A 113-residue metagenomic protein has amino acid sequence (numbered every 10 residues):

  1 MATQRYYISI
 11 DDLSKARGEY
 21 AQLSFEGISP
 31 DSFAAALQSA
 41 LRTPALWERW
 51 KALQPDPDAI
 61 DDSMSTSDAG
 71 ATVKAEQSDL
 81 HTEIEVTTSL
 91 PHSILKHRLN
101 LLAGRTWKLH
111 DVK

Functional and structural regions predicted by a protein language model:
M1-D79, T87-K113: Long, contiguous binding/interaction regions
I84: Basic nucleic-acid-binding interfaces
